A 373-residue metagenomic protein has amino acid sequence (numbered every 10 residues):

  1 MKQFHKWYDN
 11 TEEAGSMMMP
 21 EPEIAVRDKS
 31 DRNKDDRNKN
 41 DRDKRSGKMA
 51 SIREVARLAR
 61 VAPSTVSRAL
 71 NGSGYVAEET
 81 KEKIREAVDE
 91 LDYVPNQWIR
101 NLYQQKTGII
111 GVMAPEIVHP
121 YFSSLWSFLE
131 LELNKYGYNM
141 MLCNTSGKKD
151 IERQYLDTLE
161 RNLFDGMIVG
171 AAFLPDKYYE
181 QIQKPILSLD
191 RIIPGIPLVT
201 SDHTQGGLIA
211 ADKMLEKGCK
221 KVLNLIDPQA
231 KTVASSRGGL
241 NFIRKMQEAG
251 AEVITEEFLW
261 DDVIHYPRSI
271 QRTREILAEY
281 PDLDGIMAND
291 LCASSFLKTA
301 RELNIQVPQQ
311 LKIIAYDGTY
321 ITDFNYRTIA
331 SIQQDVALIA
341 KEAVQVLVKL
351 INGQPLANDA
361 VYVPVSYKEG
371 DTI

Functional and structural regions predicted by a protein language model:
M1-R27, G47, G108-D212, E216 (+2 more regions): Alpha-helical recognition/docking segments in bacterial nutrient-uptake and carbohydrate-utilization systems
K2-K106: N-terminal helix-turn-helix DNA-binding module of bacterial transcription factors
L58, T65-R68, L102-V118, K221-Q229: Short beta-strand segments enriched in small/hydrophobic residues
K83, Y121-K135, G206-I209, V233-V253 (+4 more regions): Short, solvent-exposed amphipathic alpha-helices that sit in or adjacent to ligand/effector-binding or catalytic
A172-L174, L223, S235-T322, V344 (+1 more regions): Hydrophobic alpha-helical
V199-N224, Y266-R274, Q334-N352: Hydrophobic alpha-helical segments within soluble ligand-binding/sensing domains
A249, D335-I373: Hinge/cleft segment of the Venus flytrap/periplasmic-binding protein
